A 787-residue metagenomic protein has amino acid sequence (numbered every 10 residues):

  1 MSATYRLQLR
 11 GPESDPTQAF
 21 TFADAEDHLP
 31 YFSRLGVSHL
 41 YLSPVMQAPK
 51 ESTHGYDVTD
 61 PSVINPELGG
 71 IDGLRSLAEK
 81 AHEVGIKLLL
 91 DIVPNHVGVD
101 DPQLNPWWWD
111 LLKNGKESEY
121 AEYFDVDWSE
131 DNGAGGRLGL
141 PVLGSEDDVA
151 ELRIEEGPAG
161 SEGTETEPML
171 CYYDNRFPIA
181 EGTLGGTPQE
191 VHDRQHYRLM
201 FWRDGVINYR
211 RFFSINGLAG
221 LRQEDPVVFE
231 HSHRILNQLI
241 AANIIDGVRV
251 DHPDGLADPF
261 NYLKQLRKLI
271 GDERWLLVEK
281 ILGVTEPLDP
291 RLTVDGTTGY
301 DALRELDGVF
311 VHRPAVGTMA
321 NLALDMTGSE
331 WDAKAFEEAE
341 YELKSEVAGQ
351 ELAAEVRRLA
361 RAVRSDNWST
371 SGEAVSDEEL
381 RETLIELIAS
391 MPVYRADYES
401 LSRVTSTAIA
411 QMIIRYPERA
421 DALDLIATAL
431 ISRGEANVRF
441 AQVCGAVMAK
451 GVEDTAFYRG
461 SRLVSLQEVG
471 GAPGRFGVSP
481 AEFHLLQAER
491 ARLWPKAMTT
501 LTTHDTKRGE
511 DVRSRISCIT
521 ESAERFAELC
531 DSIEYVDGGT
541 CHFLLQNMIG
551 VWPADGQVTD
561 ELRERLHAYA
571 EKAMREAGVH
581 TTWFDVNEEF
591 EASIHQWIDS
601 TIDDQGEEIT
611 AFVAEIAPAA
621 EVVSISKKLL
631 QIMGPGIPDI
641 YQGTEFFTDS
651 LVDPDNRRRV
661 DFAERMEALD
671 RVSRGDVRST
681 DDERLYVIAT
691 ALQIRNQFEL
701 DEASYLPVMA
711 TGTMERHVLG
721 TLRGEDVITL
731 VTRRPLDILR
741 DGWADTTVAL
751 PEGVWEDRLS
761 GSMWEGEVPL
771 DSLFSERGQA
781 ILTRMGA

Functional and structural regions predicted by a protein language model:
M1-K50, S62, E67, R75 (+10 more regions): Carbohydrate-interacting/catalytic domains
S52-N65, Q103: Surface-exposed, active-site-proximal loop segments in enzymatic domains
L77-E122: Hydrophobic or amphipathic alpha-helical targeting/insertion segments
H96, L256-A257: Catalytic P-loop NTPase motifs of RecA-like helicase/translocase cores
E117-L143: Core domains of carbohydrate- and sulfate-ester-processing enzymes
S145, V149-I207: Charge-biased, low-complexity intrinsically disordered regions
V250-L256: Conserved short loop/turn motifs at secondary-structure junctions
